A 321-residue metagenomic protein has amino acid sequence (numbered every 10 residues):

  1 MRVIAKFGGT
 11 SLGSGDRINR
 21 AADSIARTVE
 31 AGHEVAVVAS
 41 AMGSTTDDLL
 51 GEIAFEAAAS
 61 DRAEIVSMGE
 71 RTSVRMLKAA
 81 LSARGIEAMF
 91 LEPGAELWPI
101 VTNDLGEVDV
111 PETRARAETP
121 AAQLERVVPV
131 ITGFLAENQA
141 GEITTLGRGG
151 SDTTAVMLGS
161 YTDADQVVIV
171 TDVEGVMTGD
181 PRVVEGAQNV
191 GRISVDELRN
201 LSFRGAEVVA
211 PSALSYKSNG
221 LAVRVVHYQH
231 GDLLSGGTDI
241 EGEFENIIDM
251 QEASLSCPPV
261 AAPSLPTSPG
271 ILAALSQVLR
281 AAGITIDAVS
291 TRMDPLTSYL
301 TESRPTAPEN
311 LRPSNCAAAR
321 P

Functional and structural regions predicted by a protein language model:
M1-A213: Nucleotide/pyrophosphate-binding catalytic subdomain
V3, V127, D165-Q166, R199 (+6 more regions): Structural beta-strand/beta-sheet cores of well-ordered domains, especially the beta-sheet scaffolds that support
I4, S11, A36-V37, T145 (+6 more regions): Structured core elements
G9-T10, M42-G43, A136, S151 (+6 more regions): Short, glycine-/Ser/Thr-/acidic-enriched flexible segments
E34-V37, V209-A210, L221-G231, A282-R292 (+1 more regions): Flexible, glycine/charged-enriched surface loops at secondary-structure junctions
R199-C257: A conserved active-site cap/scaffold subdomain adjacent to cofactor or substrate pockets
S235-P321: A conserved regulatory-domain signal marking ACT and ACT-like small-molecule sensing domains and adjacent regulatory
